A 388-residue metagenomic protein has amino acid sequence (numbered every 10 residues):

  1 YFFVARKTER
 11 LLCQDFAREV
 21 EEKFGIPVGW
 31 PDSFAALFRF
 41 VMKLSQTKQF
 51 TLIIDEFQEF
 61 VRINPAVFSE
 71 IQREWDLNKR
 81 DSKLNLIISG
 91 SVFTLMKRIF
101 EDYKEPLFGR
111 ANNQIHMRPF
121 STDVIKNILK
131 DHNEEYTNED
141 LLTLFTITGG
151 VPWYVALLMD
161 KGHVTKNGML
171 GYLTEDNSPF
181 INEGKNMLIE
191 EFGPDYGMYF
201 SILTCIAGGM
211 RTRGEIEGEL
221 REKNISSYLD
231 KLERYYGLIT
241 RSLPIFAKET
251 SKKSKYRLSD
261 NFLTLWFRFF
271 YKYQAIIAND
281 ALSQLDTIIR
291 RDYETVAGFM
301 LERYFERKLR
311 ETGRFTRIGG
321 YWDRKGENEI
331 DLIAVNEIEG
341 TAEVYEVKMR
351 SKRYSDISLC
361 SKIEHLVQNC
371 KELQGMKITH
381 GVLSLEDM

Functional and structural regions predicted by a protein language model:
Y1-T287: Phosphate-binding site recognition
K252-M388: A cross-kingdom feature that marks ATP-driven nucleic-acid transaction machinery
